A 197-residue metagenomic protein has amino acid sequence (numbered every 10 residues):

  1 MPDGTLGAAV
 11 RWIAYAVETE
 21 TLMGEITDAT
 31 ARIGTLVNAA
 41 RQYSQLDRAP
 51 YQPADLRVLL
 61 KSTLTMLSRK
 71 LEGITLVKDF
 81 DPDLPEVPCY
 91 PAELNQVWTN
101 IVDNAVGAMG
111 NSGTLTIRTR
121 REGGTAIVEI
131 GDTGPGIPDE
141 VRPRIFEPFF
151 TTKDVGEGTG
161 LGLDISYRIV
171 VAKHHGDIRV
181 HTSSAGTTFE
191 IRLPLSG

Functional and structural regions predicted by a protein language model:
D47-A49, E86-C89, T152: Conserved micro-motifs of the catalytic ATP-binding
T75-P85, E122: Conserved catalytic submotifs in the C-terminal HATPase_c
S112-G124: Short beta-strand/loop element within the Bergerat-fold HATPase_c
T125, I137-F149: Short conserved segment of the HATPase_c
D132: Acidic ATP/Mg2+-coordinating residue in the GHKL
G162, S166-Y167: Short alpha-helical Gxxx[C/S/T] motif in the catalytic ATP-binding
V170-V171: Detector for a conserved hydrophobic position within an alpha-helical segment of the HATPase_c
H174-H181: Glycine-rich ATP-binding loops of the HATPase_c
